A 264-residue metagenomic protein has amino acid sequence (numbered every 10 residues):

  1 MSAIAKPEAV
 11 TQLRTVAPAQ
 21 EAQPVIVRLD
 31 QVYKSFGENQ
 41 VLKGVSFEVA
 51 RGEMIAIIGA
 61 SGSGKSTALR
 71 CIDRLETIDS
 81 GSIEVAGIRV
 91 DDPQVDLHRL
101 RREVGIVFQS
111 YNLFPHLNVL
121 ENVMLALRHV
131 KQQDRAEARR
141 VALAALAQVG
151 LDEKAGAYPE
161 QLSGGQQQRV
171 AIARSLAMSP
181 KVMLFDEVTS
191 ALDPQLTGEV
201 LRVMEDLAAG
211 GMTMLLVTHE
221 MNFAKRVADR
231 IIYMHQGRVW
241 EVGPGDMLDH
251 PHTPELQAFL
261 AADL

Functional and structural regions predicted by a protein language model:
M1-Y33: ABC-family P-loop ATPase nucleotide-binding domain
S2-I4, V10-T11, Y233-Q236, V242-L264: C-terminal boundary and immediately downstream tail of ABC-type ATPase nucleotide-binding domains
E8-Q12, P18, A136, Y158 (+1 more regions): Polar/charged alpha-helical tracts
P24-L29, Y33-P244: ABC family nucleotide-binding domain
